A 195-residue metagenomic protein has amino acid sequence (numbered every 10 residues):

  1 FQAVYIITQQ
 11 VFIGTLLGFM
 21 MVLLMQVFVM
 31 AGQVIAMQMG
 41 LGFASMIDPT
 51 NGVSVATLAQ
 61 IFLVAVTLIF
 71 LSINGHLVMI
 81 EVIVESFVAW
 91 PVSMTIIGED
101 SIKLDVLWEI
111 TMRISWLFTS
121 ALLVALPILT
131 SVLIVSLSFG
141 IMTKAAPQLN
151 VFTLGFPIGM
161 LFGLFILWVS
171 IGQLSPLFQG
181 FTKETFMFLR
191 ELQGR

Functional and structural regions predicted by a protein language model:
F1-R195: Hydrophobic alpha-helical segments and their helix-loop boundaries in membrane and membrane-proximal proteins
